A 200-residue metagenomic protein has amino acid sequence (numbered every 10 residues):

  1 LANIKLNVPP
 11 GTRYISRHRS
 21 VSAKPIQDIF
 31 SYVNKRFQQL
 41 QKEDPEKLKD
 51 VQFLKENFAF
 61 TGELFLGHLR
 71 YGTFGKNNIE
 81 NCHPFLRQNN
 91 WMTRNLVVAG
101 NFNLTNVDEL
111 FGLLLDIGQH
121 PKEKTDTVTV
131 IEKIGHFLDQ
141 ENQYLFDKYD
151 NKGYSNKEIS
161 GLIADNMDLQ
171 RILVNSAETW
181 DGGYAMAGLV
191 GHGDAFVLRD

Functional and structural regions predicted by a protein language model:
L1-D200: Conserved short alpha-helical segments that host acidic/polar catalytic motifs at enzyme active sites
